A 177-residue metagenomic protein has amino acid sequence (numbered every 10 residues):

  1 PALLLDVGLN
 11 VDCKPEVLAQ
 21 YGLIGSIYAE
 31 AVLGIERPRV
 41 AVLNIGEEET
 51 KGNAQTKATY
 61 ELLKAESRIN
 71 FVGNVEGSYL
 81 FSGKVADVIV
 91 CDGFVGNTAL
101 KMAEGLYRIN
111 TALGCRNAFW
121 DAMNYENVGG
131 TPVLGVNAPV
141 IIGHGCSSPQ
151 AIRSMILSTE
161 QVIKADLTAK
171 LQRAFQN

Functional and structural regions predicted by a protein language model:
P1-G8, A65-V75, T111-D121: Short, acidic/small-residue loops that bind anionic groups at enzyme active sites
L3-N10, R39-G46, P139-G143: Short glycine-rich or small-residue beta-strand-to-loop segments that form or flank ligand, phosphate, metal/Fe-S
L4, S82-N177: Glycine-rich phosphate/nucleotide-binding loop
G8, G25, G46, G52 (+7 more regions): Glycine-centered flexibility motif
L9-A19, I142-P149: Short, glycine-rich nucleotide/cofactor-binding loops
V11-G77, D87: Glycine-rich phosphate/diphosphate-binding loop of Rossmann-like nucleotide-binding domains
